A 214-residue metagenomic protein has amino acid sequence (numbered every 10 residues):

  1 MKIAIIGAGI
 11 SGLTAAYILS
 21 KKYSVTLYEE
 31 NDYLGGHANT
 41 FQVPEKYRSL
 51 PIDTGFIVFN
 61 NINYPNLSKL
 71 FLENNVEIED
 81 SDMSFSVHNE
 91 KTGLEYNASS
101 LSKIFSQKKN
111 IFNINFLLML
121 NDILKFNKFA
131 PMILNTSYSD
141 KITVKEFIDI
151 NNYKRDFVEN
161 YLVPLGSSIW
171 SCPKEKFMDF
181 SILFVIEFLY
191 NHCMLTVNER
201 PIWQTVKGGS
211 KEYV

Functional and structural regions predicted by a protein language model:
K2-L27: N-terminal Rossmann-like FAD-binding beta1-loop-alpha1 element of flavoenzymes
A8, F59-N60, S137, I202-S210: Aromatic-acidic/polar surface patches that form glycan- and anion
S20-P44: Glycine-rich FAD pyrophosphate-binding loop
F41-L67: N-terminal glycine-rich dinucleotide-binding loop that anchors FAD/FMN and/or NAD(P) in oxidoreductases
Y47-F56, K128-F129, T196-P201: Glycine-/proline-rich flexible loop or hinge segments
N60-H192: Mobile amphipathic helical/loop "lid" adjacent to a hydrophobic cofactor/ligand pocket
V185-V214: Helical element adjacent to the flavin cofactor pocket in flavoenzyme catalytic cores
